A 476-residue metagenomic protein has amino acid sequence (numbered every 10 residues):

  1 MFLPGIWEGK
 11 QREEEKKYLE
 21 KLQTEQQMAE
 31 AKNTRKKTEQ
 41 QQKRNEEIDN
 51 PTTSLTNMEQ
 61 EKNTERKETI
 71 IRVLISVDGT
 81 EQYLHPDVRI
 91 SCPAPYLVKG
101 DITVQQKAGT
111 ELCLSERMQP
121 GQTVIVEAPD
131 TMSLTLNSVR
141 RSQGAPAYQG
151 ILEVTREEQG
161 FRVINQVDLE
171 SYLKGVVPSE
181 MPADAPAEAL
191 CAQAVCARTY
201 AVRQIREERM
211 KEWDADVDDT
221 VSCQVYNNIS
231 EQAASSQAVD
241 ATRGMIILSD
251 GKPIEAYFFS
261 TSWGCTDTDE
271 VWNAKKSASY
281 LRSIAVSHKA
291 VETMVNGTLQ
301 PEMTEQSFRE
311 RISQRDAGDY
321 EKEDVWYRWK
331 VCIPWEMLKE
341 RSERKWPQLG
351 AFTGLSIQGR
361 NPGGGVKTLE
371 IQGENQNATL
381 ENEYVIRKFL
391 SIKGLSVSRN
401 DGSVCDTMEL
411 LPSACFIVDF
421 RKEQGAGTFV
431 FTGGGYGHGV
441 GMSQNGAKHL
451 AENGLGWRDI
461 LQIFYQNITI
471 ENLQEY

Functional and structural regions predicted by a protein language model:
M1-Y476: Conserved, single-site charged/polar hotspot
